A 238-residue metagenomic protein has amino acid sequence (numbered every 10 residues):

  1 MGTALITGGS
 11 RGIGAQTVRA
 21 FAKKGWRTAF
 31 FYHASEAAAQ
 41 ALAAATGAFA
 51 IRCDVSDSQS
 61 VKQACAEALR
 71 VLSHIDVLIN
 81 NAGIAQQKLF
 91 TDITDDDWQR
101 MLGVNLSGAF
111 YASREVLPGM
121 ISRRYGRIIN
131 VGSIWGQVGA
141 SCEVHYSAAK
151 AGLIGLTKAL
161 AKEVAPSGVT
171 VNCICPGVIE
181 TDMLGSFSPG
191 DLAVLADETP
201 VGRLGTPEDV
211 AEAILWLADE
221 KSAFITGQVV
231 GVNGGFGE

Functional and structural regions predicted by a protein language model:
S10-R11: Conserved glycine-rich cofactor-binding loop
K24-Q40: Conserved glycine-rich Rossmann-like NAD(P)H-binding loop of the short-chain dehydrogenase/reductase
I84, T91-F110, Y125, I129 (+2 more regions): Catalytic Tyr-X3-Lys loop
L89-F90, D97-L102, L184, D191 (+1 more regions): Substrate-binding pocket helix/loop in short-chain dehydrogenase/reductase
S113, A149, T157: Active-site helix of classical SDR
P118, K162-E163, A223: Alpha-helical segment proximal to the catalytic Tyr-Lys
S133: Residue(s) in the substrate-gating loop at a strand-loop-helix junction that position the organic substrate next
A165, T170, I225-G227: Short, small/polar-rich loop/turn modules that mediate ligand/substrate recognition or access, typified
